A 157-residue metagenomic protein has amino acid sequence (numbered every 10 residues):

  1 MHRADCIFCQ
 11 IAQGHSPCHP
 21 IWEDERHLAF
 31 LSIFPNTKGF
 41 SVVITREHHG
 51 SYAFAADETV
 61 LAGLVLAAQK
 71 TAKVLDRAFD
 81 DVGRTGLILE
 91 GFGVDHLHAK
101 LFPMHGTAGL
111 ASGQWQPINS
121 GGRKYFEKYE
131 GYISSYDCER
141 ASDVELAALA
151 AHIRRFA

Functional and structural regions predicted by a protein language model:
M1-A157: HIT superfamily nucleotide-processing domains
